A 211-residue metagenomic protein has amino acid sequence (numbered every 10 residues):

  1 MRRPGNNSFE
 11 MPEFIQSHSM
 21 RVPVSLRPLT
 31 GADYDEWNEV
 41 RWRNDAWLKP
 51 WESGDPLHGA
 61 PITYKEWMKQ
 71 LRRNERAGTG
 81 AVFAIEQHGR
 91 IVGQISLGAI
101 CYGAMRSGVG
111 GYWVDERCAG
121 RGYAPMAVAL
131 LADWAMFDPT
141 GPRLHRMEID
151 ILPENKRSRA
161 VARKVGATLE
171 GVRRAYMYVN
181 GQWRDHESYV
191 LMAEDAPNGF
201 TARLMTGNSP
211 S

Functional and structural regions predicted by a protein language model:
M1-E36, V40-W47, V82-S211: Acyl-donor (CoA/ACP) binding surface of acyl/acetyltransferases
L29, V40, P56-T63, A77: Generic, well-ordered alpha-helical segments
K49-K69: Conserved GNAT-fold acetyl-CoA-binding loop/helix
P56-H58, K69-A84: A short helix-loop-beta-strand connector motif used in the catalytic cores of GNAT acetyltransferases and, in some
K65-K69, R76, Y189-L191, P197: Short alpha-helix boundary/capping motifs
